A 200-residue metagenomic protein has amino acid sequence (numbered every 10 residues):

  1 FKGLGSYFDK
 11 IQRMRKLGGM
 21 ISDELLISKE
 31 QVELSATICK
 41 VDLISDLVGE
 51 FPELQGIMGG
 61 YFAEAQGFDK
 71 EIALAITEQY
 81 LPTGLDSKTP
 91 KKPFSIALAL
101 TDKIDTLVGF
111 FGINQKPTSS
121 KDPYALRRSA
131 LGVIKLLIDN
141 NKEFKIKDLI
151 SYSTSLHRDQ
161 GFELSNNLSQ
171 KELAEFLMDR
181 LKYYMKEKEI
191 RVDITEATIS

Functional and structural regions predicted by a protein language model:
F1-S200: Amphipathic alpha-helical "coupling" segments that flank catalytic cores
